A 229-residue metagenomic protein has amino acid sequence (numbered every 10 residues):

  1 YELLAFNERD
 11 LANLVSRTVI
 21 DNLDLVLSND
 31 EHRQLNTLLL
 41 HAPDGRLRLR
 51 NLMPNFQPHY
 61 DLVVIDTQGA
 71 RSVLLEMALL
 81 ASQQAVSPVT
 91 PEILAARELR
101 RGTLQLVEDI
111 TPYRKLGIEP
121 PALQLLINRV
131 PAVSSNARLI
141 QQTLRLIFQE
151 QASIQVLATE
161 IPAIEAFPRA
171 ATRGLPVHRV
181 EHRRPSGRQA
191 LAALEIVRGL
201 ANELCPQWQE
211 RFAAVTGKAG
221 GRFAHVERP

Functional and structural regions predicted by a protein language model:
Y1-P229: P-loop NTP-binding core
